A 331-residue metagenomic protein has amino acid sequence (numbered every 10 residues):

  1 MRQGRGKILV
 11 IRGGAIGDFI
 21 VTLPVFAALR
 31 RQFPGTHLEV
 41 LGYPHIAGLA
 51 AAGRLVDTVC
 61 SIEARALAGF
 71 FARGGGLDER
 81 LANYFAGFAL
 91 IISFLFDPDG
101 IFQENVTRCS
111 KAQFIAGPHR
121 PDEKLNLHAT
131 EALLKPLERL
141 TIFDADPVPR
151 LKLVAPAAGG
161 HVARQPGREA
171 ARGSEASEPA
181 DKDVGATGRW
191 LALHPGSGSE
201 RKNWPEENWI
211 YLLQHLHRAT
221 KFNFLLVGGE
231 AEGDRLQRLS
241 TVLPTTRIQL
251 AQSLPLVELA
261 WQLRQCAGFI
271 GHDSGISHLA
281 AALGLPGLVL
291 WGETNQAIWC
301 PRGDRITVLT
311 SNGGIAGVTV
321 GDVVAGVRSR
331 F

Functional and structural regions predicted by a protein language model:
M1-F331: Catalytic machinery of carbohydrate-active enzymes, primarily nucleotide-sugar-dependent glycosyltransferases
